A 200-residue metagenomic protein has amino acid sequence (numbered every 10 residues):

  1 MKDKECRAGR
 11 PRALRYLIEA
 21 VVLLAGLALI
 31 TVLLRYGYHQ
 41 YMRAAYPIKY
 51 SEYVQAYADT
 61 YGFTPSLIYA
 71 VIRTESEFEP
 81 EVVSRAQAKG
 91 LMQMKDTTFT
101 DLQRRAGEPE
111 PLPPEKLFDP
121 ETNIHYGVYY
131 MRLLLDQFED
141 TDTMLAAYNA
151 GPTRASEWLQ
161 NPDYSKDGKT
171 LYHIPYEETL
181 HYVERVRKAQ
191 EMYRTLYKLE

Functional and structural regions predicted by a protein language model:
M1-R15: N-terminal Lys/Arg-rich, disordered targeting/topogenic segments
C6-G9, L23, E79, R194: Short amphipathic alpha-helical "recognition" segments used for binding
A13-L14, V22, T179: N-terminal hydrophobic signal/anchor transmembrane helix of membrane proteins
I18-R35: Hydrophobic membrane-insertion alpha-helices, especially the h-region of bacterial N-terminal signal peptides
L33-E200: Catalytic glycan-binding domains that act on GlcNAc-containing polysaccharides
